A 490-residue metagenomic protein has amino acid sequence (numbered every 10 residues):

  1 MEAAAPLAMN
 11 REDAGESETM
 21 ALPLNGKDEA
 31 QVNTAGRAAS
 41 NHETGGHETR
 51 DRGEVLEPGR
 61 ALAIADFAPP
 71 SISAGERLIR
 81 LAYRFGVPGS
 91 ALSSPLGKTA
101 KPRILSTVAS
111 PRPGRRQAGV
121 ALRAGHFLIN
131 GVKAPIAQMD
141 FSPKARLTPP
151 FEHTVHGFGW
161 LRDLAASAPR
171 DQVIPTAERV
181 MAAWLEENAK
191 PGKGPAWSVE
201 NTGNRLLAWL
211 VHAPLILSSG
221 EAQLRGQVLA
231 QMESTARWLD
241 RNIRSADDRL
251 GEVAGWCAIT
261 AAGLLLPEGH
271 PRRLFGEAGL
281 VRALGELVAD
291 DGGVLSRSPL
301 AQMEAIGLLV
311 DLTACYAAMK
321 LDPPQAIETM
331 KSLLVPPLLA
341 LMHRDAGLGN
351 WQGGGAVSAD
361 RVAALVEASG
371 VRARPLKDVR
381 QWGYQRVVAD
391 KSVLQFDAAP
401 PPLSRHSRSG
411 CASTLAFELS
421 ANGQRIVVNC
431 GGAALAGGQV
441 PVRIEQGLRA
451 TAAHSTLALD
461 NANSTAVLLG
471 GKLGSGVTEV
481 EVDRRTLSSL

Functional and structural regions predicted by a protein language model:
E2-M9: Extreme N-terminal basic, low-complexity initiation segments that serve as generic localization/processing leaders
N10, E16-E29, N33-G36, N41-A134: Extreme N-terminal leader/anchor segments
L92-A118, K133-S167, D248-L264: Long, acidic, intrinsically disordered low-complexity segments
P149-K331: Aromatic-lined, polymer-binding surfaces characteristic of secreted/periplasmic polysaccharide-degrading enzymes
H156, G255, G383, L415 (+1 more regions): Residues that flank catalytic or metal-binding motifs in active/ligand-binding sites
A289-G432: Carbohydrate-active enzyme catalytic cores, enriched for enzymes that act on polyanionic acidic polysaccharides
R380-K391, N463-L490: Extended, loop-rich substrate-binding clefts of extracytoplasmic carbohydrate-active enzymes
S413-G476: Active-site rim segments in enzyme catalytic domains, especially the processed small/beta chain of N-terminal
